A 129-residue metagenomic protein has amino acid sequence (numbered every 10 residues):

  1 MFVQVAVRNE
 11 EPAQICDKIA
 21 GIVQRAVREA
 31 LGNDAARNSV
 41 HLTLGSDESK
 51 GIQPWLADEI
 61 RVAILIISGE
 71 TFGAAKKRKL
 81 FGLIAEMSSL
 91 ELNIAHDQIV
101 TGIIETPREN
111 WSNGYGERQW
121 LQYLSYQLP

Functional and structural regions predicted by a protein language model:
M1-P129: Interaction-mediating elements
